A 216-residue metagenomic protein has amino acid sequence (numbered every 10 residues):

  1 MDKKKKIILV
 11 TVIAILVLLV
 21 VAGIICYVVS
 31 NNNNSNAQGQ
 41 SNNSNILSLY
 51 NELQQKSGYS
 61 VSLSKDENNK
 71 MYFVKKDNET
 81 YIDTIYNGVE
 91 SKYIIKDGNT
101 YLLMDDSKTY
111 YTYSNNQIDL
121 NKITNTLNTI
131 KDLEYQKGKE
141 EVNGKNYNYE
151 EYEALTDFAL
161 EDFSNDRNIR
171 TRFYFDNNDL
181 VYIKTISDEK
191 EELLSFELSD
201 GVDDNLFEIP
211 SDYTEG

Functional and structural regions predicted by a protein language model:
M1, K65, K76, I82 (+4 more regions): Intrinsic disorder/low-complexity signal
D2-E79, K139, V202-G216: N-terminal leader/targeting segments and the immediate start of mature chains
K4-I7, Q54-G58, S62-S64, Y81-I85 (+4 more regions): A general secondary-structure boundary signal
A22-I25, Y93, L155: Amphipathic, positively biased hydrophobic alpha-helical segments used for protein targeting and membrane insertion
A37-L47, E52-L53, I95, N99-S164 (+2 more regions): Flexible, processing/modification-adjacent segments and terminal tails in exported/periplasmic/extracellular proteins
L47-Q54, Y72-V74, E90-I94, T129 (+1 more regions): Short linear motifs in intrinsically disordered
N69-N125, D179-F196: An acidic-aromatic
I85-S91, N143-Y213: Gly/Pro-enriched, hydrophobic low-complexity segments that function as extracytoplasmic propeptides/linkers
